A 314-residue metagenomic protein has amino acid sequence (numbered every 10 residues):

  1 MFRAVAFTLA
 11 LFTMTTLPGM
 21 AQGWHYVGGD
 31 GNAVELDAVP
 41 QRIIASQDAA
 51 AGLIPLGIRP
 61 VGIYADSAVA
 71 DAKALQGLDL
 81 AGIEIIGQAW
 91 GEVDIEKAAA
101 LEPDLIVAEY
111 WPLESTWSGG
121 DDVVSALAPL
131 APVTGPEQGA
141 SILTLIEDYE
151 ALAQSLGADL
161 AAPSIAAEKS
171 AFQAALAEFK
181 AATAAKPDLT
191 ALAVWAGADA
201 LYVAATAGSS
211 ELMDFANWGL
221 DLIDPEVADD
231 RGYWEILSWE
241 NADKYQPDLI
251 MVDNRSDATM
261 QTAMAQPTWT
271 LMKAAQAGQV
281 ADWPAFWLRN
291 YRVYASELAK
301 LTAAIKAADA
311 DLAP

Functional and structural regions predicted by a protein language model:
V5-T16: Bacterial N-terminal signal peptides
L17-A21: Sec/Tat signal peptide C-region and signal peptidase I cleavage site
G28-G31, I86-D94, D229-S238: Short helix-initiation/N-cap motifs at beta->coil->alpha
R42-L56, L160-D221: Basic- and aromatic-lined ligand-binding clefts that recognize polyanionic substrates
S46-K97, L101, Y110-T116: A short, structured surface patch at a secondary-structure boundary
P60, A74-D79, D121-S125, A151-G157 (+1 more regions): Ligand-binding cleft/hinge of the Venus flytrap
V123-G197, W287, Y291-P314: Extracytoplasmic substrate-binding proteins
P129, T144-L145, E240, K244-P314: Structured C-terminal subdomain patch of bacterial secreted/periplasmic proteins
